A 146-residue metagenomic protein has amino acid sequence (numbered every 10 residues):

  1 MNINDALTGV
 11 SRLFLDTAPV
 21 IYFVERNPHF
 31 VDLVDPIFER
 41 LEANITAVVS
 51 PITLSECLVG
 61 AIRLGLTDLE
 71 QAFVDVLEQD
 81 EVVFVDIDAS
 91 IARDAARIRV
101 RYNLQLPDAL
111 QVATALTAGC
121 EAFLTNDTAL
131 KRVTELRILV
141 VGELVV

Functional and structural regions predicted by a protein language model:
M1, V112-V146: Acidic, metal-binding active-site segment of PIN/NYN-like and related structure-specific nucleases
M1-V49, I62-D75, T128, E143-V146: Short, well-structured N-terminal submotif of metal-dependent ribonuclease cores
N2-N4, V82-L124: Active-site neighborhoods of divalent-metal-dependent phosphate/nucleic-acid chemistry enzymes
G9-V10, A43-N44, Q79-D80, R101 (+2 more regions): Structured helix-beta-strand junction loops
T46, V83, R137-L139: Conserved beta-strand segments of alpha/beta enzyme cores
S50-I52, I87, V141: Conserved beta-strand termini and adjacent loop/short-helix elements that scaffold enzyme active sites in alpha/beta
